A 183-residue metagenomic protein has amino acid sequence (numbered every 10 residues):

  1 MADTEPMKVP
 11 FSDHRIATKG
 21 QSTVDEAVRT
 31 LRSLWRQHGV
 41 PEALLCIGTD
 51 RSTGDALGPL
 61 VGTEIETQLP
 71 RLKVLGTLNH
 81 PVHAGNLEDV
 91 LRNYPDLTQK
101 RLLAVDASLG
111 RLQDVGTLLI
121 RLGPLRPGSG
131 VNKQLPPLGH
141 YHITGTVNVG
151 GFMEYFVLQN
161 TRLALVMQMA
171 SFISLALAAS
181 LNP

Functional and structural regions predicted by a protein language model:
M1-L102, A107-P183: N-terminal catalytic or cofactor-binding beta/alpha core of small enzyme domains
